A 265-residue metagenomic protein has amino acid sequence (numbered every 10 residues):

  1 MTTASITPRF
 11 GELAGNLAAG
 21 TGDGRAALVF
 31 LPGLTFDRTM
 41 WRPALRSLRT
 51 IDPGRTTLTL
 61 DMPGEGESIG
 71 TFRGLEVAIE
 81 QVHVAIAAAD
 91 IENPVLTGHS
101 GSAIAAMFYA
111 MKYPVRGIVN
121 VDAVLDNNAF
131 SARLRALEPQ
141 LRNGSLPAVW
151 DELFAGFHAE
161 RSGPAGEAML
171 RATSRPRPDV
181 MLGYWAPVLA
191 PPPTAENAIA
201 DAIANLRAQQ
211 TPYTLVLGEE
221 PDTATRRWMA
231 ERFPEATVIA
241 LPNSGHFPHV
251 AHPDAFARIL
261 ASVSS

Functional and structural regions predicted by a protein language model:
M1-E12: N-terminal cap/lid segment of alpha/beta-hydrolase-fold proteins
N16, R46, T56-T97, G101 (+1 more regions): Active-site loop/oxyanion-hole signature of alpha/beta-hydrolase fold enzymes
N16-I69: Conserved HGGG/HGGXW glycine-rich cap/lid loop of the alpha/beta-hydrolase fold
D61-G66, V124, S244-G245: Short beta-to-alpha linker loops that shape the active-site pocket of alpha/beta-hydrolase fold enzymes
M107-M111, V115-W150: Flexible "cap/lid" loop of the alpha/beta hydrolase fold
A129-S131, P147-N205: Conserved alpha/beta-hydrolase catalytic His-Asp/Glu region
D179-A240, H249: Conserved serine/cysteine hydrolase catalytic core
L241-A257: Catalytic histidine-centered segment of alpha/beta-hydrolase-like enzymes
